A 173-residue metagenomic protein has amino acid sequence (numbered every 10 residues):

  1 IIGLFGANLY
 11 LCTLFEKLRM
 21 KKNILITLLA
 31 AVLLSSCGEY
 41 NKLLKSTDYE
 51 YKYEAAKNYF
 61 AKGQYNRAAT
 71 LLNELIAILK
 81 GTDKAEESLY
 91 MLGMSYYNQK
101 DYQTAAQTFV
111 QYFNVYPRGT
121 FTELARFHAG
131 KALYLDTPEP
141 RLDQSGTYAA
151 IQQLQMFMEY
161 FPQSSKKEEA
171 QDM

Functional and structural regions predicted by a protein language model:
I1, N8-K17: Short, positively charged and aromatic/hydrophobic N-terminal segments
G6, E16, K21-I26, L33-M173: Acidic, polar-rich low-complexity tracts and alpha-helical solenoid repeat scaffolds
